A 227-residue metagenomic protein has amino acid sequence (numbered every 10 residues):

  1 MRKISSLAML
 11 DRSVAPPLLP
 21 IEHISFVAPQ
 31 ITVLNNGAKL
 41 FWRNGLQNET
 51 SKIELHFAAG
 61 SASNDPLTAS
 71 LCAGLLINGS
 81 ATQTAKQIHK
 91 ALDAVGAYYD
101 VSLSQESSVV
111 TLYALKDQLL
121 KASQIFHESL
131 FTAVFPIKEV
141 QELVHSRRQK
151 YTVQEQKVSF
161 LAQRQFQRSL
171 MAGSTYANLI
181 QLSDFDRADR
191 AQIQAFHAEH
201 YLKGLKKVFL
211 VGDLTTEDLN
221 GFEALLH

Functional and structural regions predicted by a protein language model:
M1-V14, V33, Q87-H227: Charge-rich, well-structured scaffold segments of protease-associated domains
R2-T50: N- or domain-start disorder-to-order transition segments that initiate the globular core
F26-V27, A69, K86, L202: Generic hydrophobic-segment detector
A38-T68, A198, L205-K207, V211 (+1 more regions): His/Glu-based metal-binding/catalytic segments typifying zinc-dependent metallopeptidases
F41, E49-T50, A62-N64, N78 (+4 more regions): A broad, structure-centric signal for solvent-exposed, well-ordered loop/edge residues that line or flank functional
K52-Y113: M16/MPP (pitrilysin/insulinase) zinc-metallopeptidase core fold and M16-derived inactive scaffolds
